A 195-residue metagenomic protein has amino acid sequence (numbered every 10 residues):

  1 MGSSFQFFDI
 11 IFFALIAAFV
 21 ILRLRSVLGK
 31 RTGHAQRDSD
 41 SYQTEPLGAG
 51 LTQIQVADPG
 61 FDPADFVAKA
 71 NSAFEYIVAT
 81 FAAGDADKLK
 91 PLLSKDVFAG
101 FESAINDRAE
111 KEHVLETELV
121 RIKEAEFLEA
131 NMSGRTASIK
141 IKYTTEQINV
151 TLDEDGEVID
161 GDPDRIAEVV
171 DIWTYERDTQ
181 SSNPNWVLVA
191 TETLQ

Functional and structural regions predicted by a protein language model:
G2-S72, Y76, T151-D155: Juxtamembrane and targeting peptides
F5, F19, Q53, F81 (+3 more regions): Generic detector of bulky aromatic hydrophobic side chains
L22, D87, W173: Short alpha-helical basic/polar micro-motif
P46-A130: Core segments of small alpha/beta cavity-forming domains
P91-Q195: Structured, amphipathic secondary-structure segments that form assembly/contact surfaces in multi-subunit
